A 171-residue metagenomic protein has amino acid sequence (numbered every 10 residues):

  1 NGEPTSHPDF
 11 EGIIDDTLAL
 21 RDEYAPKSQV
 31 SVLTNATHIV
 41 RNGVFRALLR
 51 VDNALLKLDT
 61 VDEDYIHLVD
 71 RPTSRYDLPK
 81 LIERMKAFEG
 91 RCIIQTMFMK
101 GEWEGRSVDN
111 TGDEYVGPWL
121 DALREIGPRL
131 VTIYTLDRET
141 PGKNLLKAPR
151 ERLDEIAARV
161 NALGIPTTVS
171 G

Functional and structural regions predicted by a protein language model:
N1-T5: Active-site groove signature of glycoside hydrolases
S6-L146: Conserved AdoMet/S-adenosylmethionine-binding subsite of the radical SAM
P149-G171: Binuclear metal-ion centers of metallo-dependent hydrolases, dominated by the metallo-beta-lactamase
